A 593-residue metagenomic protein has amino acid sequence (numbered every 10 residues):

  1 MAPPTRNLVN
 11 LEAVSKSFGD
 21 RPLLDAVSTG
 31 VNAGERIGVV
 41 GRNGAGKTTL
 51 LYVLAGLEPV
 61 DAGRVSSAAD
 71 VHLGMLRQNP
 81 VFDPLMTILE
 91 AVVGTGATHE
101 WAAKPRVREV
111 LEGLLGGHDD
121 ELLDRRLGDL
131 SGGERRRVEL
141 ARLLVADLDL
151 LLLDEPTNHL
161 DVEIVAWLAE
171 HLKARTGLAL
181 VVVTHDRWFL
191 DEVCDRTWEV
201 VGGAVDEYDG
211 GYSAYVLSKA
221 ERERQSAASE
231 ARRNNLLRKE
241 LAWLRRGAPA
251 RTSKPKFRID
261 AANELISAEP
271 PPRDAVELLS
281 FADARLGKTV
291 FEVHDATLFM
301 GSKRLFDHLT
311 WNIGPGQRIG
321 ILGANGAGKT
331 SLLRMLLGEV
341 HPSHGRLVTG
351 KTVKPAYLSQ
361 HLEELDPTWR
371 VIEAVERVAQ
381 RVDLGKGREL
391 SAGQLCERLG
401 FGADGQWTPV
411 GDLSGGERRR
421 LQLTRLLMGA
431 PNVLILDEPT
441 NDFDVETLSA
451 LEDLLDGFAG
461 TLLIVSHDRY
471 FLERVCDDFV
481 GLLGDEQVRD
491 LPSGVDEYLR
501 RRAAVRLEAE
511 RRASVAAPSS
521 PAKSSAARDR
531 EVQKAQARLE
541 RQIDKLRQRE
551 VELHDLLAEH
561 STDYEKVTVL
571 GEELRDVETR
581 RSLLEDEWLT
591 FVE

Functional and structural regions predicted by a protein language model:
M1-E230, F281-S524, R530-E593: ABC ATP-binding cassette signature C-motif
S218-A261, L265-P272: Intracellular alpha-helical coupling/juxtamembrane segments of multi-pass membrane proteins
